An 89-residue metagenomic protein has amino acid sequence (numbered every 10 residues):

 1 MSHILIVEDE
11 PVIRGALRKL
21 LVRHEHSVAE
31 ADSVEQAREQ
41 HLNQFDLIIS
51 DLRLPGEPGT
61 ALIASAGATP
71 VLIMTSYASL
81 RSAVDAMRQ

Functional and structural regions predicted by a protein language model:
L5, A29-L47: Acidic, metal-coordinating helix/loop segments flanking the phosphotransfer/catalytic sites of two-component signaling
E8: Conserved acidic carboxylate
P11-A29: Two-component/phosphorelay signaling modules centered on CheY-like receiver
D32, L54-E57, T69: Hydrophobic residue at a beta-alpha junction that N-caps the helix immediately following a catalytic beta-strand/loop
S33, P58-A61, A78: Acidic catalytic/metal-coordinating carboxylates
D51: Active-site residues of response regulator receiver
P55, Y77-S82: Negatively charged, flexible loop motifs adjacent to catalytic sites in prokaryotic signal transduction proteins
